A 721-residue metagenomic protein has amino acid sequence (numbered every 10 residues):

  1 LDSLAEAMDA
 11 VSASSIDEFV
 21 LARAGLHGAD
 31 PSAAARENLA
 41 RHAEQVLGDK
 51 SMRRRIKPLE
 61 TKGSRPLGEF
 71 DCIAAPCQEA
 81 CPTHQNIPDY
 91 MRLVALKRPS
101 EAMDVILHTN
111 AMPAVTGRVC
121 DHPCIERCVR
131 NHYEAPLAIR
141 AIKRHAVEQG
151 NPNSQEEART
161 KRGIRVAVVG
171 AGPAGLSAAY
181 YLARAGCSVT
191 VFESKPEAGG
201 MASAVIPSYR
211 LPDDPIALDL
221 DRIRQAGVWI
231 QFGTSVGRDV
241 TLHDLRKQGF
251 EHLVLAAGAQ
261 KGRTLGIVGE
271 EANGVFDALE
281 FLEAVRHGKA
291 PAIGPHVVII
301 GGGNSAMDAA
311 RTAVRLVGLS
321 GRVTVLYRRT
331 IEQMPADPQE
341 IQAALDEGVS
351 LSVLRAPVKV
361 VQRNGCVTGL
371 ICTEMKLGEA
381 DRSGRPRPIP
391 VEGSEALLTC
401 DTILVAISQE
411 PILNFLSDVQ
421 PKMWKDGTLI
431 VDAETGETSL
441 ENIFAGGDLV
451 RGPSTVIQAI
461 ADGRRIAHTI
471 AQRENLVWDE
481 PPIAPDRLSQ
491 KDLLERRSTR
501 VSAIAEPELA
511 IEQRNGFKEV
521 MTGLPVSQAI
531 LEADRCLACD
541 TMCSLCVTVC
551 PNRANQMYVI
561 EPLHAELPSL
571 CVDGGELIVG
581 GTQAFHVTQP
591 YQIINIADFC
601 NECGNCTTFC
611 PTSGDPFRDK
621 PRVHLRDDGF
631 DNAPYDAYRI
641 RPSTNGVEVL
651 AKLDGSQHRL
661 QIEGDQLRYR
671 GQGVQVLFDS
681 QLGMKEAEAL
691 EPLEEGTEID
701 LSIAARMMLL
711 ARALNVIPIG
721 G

Functional and structural regions predicted by a protein language model:
L1-T160, D213, L255-E271, Q362-V367 (+9 more regions): Ferredoxin-type iron-sulfur electron-transfer modules and their immediate structural context
C72, R159-V166, V275, I293-G294: A short, charged/proline- and glycine-enriched loop that marks the coil->beta-strand transition at the N-terminal
H84-A95, M103-I106, H132, P136-R140 (+5 more regions): Beta1-alpha1 glycine-rich phosphate/pyrophosphate-binding loop at the start of Rossmann-like nucleotide-binding domains
L137, K143-R165, S188, A202-S203 (+5 more regions): Flanking helices and flexible, charged tails adjoining ferredoxin-like Fe-S electron-transfer domains in multi-subunit
T160, R165-V169, A217-I267, K359-I371 (+3 more regions): Feature captures the FAD/FMN-dependent oxidoreductase FAD-binding
V169-F192, F232-L242, K261-T264, L279-P338 (+5 more regions): Rossmann-like dinucleotide/flavin-binding elements
E280-P295, M375-A396, G516-V520, L570-Q592 (+1 more regions): Surface-exposed acidic, glycine/proline-enriched linker/cap segments that occur as 15-30-residue helix-coil
